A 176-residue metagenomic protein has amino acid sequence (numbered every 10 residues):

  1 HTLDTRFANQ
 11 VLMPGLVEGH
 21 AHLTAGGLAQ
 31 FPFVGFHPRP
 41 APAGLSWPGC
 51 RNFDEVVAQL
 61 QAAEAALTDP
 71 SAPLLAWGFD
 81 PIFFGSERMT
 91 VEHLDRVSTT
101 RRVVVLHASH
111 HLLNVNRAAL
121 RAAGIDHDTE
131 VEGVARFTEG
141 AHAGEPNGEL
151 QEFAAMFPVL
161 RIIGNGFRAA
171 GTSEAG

Functional and structural regions predicted by a protein language model:
H1-G176: Divalent metal-binding segments
